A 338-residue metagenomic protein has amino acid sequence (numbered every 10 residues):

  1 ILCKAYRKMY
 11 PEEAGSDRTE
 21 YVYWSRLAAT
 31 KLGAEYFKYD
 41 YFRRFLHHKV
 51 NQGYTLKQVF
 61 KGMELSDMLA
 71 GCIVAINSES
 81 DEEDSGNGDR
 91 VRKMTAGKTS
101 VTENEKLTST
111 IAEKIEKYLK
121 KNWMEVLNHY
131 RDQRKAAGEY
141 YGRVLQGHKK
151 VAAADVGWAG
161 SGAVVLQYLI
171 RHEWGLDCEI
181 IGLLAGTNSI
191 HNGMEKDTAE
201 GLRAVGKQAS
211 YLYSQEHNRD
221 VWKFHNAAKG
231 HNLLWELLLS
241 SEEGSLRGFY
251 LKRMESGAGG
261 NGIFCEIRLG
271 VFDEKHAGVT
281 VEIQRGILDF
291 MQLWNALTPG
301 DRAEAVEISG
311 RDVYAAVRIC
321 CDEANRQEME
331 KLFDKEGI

Functional and structural regions predicted by a protein language model:
C3-D17, Q167-L176: Short, surface-exposed basic-aromatic patches at helix termini and helix-loop junctions that form
K8, E12, Y23-S25, K38-R44: Intrinsically disordered, low-complexity regions enriched in small/polar residues
E12-L32: Conserved beta-strand -> loop -> alpha-helix junction used to position metal-binding or nucleic-acid-contacting
E20, T30-M63, D67-I338: Long, contiguous domain-sized segments
